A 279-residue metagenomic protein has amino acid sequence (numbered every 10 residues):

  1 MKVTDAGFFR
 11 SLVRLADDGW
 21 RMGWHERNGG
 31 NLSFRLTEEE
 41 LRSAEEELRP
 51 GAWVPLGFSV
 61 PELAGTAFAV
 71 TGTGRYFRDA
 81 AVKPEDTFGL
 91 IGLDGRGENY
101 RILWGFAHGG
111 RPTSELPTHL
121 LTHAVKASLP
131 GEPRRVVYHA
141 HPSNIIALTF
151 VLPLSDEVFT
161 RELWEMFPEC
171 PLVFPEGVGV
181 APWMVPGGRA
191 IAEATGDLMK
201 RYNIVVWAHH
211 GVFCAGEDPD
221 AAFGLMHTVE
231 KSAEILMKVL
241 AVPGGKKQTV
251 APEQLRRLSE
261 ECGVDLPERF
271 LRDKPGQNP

Functional and structural regions predicted by a protein language model:
M1-P279: Glycine-rich flexible loops
